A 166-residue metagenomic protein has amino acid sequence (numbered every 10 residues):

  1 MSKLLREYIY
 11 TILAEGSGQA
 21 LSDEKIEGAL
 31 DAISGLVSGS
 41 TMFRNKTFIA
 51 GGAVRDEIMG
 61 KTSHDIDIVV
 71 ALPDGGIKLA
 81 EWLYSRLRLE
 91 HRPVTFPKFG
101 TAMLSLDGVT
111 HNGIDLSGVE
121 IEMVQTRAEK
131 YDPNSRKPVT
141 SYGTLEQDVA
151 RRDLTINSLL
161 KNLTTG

Functional and structural regions predicted by a protein language model:
L4, Y8-G166: Catalytic cores of the polymerase beta-like nucleotidyltransferase superfamily and closely associated nucleotide
